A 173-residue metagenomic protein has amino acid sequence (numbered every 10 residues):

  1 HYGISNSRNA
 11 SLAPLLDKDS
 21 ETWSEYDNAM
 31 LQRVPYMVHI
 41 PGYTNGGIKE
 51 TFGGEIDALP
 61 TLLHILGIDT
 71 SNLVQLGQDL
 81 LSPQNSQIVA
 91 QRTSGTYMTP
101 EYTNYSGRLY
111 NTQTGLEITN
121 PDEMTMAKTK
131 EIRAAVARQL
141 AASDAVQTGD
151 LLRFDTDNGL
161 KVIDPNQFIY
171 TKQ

Functional and structural regions predicted by a protein language model:
H1-Q173: Solvent-exposed soluble domains appended to multi-pass membrane proteins
